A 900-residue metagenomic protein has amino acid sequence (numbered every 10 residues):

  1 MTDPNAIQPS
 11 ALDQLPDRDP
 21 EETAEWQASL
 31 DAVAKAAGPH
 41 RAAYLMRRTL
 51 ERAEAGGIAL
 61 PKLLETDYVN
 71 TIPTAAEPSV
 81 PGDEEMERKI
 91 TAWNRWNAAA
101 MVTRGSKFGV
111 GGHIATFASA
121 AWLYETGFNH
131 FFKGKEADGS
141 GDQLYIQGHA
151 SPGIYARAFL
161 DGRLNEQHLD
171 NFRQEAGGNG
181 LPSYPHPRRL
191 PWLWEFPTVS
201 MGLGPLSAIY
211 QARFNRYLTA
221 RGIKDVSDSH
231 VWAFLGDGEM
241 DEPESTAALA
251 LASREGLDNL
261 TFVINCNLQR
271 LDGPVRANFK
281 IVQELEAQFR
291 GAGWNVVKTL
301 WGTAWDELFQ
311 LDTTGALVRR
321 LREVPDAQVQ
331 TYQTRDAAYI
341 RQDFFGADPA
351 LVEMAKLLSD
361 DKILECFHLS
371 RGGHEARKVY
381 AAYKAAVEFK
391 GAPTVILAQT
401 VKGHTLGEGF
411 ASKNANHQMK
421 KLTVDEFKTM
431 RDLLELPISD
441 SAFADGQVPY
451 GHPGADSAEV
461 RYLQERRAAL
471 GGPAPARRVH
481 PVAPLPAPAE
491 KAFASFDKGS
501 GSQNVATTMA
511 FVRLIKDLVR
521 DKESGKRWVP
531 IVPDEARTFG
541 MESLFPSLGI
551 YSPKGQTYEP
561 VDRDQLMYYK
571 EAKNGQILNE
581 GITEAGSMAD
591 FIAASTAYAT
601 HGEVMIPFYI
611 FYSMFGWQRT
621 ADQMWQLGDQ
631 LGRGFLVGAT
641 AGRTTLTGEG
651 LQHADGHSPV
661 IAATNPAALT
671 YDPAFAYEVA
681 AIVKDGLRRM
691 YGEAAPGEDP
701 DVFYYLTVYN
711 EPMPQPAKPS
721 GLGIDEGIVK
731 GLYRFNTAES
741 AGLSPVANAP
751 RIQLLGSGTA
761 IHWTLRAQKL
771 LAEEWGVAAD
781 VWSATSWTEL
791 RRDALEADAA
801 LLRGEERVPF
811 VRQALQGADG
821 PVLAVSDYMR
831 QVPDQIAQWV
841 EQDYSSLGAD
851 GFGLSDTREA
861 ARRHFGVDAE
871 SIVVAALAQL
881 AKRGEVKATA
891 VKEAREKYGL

Functional and structural regions predicted by a protein language model:
T2-D161, M430, N504-D521, G525-R527 (+1 more regions): N-terminal amphipathic, basic-rich helices that act as targeting or association modules
P4, Q174-P197, Y217-D228, T246-G451 (+6 more regions): Thiamine diphosphate
L12, S29-A32, S79-E87, T103-G112 (+14 more regions): Glycine- and acidic
E77-A98, F117, F132-K135, D142-Q143 (+8 more regions): Non-catalytic terminal/interface segments that mediate subunit docking, oligomerization, and allosteric communication
E77-N94, A98-F108, H113-E255, F279 (+6 more regions): Cofactor-binding active-site loop characterized by glycine-rich and histidine/acidic residues
V231, G236-E239, C266, T400 (+3 more regions): Active-site metal-binding loops of divalent metal-dependent hydrolases
A233-F234, F262, I531, V637 (+2 more regions): Residue-level marker for buried hydrophobic side chains located in beta-strands that build the well-ordered beta-sheet
A233-F234, M240, D622-R643, G648: A structural-propensity feature for long, helix-poor, extended segments
